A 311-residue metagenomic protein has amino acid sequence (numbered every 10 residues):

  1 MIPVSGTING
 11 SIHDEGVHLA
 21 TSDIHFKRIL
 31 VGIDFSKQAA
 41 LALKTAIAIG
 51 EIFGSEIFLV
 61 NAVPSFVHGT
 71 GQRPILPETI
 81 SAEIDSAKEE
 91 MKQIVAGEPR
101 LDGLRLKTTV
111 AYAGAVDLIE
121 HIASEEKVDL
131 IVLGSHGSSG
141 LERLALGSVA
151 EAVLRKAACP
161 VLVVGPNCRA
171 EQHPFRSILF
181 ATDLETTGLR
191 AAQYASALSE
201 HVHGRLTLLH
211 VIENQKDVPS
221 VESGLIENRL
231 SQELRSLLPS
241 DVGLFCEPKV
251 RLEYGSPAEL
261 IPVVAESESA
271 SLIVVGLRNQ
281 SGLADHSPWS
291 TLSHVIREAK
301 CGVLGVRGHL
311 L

Functional and structural regions predicted by a protein language model:
M1-H18, H25, A48, I52 (+2 more regions): Gly/Ser-rich helix-loop-strand patches that form or flank binding pockets for ribonucleotide-derived cofactors
H18-I75, R176-G224, D241-G243, E247-R251 (+2 more regions): Small/aliphatic-rich secondary-structure junction motif
P74-E78, E126, V149-A150, L179-A181 (+3 more regions): Short, hinge-like loop/turn segments at secondary-structure boundaries
P77-E89, E222-Q232: A short acidic, glycine-rich active-site loop that binds or catalyzes chemistry on phosphate/adenosine moieties
G97-L104, S240-F245: Short helix-capping segments at alpha-helix termini
R105-T109, E247-V250: Rossmann-fold cofactor-recognition segment
V110-I119, L252-L260: Charged docking surfaces used in two-component/phosphorelay signaling
